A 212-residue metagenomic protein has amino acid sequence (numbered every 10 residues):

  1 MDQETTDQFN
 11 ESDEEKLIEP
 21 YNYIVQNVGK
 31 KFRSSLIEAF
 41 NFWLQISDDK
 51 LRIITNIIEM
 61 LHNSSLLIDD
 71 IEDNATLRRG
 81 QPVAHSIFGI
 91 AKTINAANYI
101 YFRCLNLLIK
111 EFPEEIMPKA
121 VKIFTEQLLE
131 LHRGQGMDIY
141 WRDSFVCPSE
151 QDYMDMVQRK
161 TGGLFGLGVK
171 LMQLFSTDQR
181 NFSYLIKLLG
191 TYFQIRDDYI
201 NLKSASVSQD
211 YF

Functional and structural regions predicted by a protein language model:
M1-Q8: N-terminal amphipathic/basic leader segments beginning at the initiator methionine
E11-F212: Mg2+-dependent prenyl diphosphate-binding active-site environment of isoprenoid biosynthetic enzymes
